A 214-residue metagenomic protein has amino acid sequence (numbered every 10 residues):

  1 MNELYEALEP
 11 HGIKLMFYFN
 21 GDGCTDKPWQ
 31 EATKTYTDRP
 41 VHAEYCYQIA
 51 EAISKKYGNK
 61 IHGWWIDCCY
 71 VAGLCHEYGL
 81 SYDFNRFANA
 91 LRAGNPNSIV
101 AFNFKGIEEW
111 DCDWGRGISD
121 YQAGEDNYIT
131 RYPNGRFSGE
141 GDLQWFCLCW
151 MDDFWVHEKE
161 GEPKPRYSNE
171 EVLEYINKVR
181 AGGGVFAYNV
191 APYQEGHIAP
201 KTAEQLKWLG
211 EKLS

Functional and structural regions predicted by a protein language model:
M1-S214: Mature catalytic domains of secreted/periplasmic carbohydrate-active enzymes
